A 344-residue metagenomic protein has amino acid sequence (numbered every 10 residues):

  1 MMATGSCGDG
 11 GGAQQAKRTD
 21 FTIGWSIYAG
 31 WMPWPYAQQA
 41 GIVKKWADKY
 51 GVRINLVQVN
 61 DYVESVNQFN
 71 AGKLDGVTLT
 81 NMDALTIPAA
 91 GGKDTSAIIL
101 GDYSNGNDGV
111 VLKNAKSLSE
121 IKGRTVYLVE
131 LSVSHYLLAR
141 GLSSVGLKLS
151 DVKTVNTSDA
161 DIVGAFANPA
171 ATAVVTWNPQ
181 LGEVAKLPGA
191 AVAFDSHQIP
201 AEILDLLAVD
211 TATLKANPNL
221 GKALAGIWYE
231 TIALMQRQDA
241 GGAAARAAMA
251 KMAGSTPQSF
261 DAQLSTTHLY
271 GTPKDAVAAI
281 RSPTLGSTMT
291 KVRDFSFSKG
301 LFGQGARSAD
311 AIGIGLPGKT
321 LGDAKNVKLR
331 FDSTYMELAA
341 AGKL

Functional and structural regions predicted by a protein language model:
M1-T19, V327-L344: Short, low-complexity disordered leader/linker segments with a strong preference for bacterial N-terminal type II
G12-T157, T172-N178, A191-F194, A201 (+1 more regions): Short, glycine-/small- and polar/acidic-enriched structural segments that line small-molecule recognition paths
V59-V63, L128, S132-V133, A160 (+4 more regions): Soluble non-cytosolic domains of exported or imported proteins
V66-N67, S119, V163-G164, G182 (+1 more regions): Alpha-helical segments flanking ligand/cofactor-binding loops in enzyme cores
L74-T78, I162-L187, V209-D210: Ligand-binding pocket segment of bilobal, Venus flytrap-like solute-binding proteins
G101-V111, L187-T213, N217, G221 (+1 more regions): Periplasmic-binding protein-like
A216-G305: Secondary-structure end/capping motifs
R293-L344: Conserved C-terminal helix/tail region of periplasmic/extracytoplasmic solute-binding proteins
